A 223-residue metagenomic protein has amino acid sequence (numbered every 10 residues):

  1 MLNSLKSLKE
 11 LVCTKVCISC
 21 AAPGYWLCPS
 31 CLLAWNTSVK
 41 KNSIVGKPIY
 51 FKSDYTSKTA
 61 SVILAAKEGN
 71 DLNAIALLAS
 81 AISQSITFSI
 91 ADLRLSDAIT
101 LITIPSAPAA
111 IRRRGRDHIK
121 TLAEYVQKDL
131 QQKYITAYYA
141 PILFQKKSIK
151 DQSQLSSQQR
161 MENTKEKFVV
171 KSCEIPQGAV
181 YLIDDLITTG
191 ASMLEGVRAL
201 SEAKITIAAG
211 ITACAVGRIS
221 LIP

Functional and structural regions predicted by a protein language model:
M1-P223: Glycine-rich phosphate/pyrophosphate-handling loop used in enzymes and phosphotransfer proteins
